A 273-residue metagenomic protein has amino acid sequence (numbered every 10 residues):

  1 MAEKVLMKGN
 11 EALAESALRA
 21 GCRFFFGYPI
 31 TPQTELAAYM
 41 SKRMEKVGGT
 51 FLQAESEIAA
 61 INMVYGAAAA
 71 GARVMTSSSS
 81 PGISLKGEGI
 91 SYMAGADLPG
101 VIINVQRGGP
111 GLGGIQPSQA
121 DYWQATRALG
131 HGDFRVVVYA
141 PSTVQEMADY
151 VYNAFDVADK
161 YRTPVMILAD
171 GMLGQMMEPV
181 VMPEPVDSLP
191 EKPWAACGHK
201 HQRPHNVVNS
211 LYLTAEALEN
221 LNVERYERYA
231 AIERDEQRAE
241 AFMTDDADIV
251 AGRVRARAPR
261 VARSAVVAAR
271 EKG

Functional and structural regions predicted by a protein language model:
M1-A128, R135, Y152, G171: Thiamine diphosphate
K8-A12, Y226-I249, V261-R270: Glycine-/acidic-rich phosphate or pyrophosphate-binding loops and their flanking alpha/beta elements
F25, D248-V254: Short hydrophobic beta-strand segments
S41-K46, R263-G273: Short helix-loop-beta junction
K86, M176-E178, R260-V261: Short helix/loop capping segments that flank catalytic or ligand/cofactor-binding pockets
R107-G109, A169-M176, R255-R257: Glycine-rich beta-alpha junction loops
Y139, T143-P179: Conserved anion/nucleotide-ligand pocket segment
R162-T244: Conformationally flexible catalytic loops at phosphate/diphosphate-handling active centers
